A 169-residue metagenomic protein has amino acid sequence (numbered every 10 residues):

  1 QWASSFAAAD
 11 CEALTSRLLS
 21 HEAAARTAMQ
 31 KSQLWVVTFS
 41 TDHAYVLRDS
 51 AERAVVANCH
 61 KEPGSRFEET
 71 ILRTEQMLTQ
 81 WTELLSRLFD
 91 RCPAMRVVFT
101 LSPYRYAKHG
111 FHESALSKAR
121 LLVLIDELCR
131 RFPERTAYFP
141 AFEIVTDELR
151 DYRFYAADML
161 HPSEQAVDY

Functional and structural regions predicted by a protein language model:
Q1-Y169: Extracellular glycan-modifying ectodomains
